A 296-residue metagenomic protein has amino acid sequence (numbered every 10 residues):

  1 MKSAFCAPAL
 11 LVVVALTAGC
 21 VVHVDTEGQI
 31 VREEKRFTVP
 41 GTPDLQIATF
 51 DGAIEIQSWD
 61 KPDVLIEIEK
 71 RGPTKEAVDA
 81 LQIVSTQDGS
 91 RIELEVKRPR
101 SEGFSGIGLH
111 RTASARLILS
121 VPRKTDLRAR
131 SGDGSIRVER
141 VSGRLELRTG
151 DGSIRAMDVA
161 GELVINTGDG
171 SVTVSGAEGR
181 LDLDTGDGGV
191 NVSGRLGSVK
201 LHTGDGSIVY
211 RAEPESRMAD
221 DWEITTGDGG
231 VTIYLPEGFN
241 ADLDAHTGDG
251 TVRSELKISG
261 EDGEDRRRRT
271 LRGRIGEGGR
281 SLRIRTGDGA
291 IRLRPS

Functional and structural regions predicted by a protein language model:
M1-S296: Intrinsically disordered, low-complexity terminal regions
